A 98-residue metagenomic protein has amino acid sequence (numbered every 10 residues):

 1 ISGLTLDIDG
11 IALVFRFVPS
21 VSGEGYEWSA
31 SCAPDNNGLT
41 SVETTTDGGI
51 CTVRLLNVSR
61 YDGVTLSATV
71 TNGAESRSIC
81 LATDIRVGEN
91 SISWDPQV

Functional and structural regions predicted by a protein language model:
I1-S2, E27-V53: Low-complexity "stalk/linker" and mucin-like segments enriched in Ser/Thr/Pro/Ala/Gly
T5-A12: Short, solvent-exposed loop/linker segments at the N-terminal edge of repeated beta-sheet extracellular domains
A12-P19: A short beta-strand segment in extracellular, disulfide-stabilized domains
S20-G25, Y61: Short proline/glycine-enriched turn/loop motifs at strand-loop junctions of beta-rich domains
L56-D62: Surface-exposed, short loops/turns at beta-strand junctions within beta-sandwich domains
D62-N72: Short, aromatic- and glycine-rich surface loops/edge beta-strands on solvent-exposed regions
A74-I85: Edge beta-strands of extracellular beta-sandwich domains
D84-I92: Extracellular interdomain linker/stem segments of modular secreted and single-pass surface proteins
